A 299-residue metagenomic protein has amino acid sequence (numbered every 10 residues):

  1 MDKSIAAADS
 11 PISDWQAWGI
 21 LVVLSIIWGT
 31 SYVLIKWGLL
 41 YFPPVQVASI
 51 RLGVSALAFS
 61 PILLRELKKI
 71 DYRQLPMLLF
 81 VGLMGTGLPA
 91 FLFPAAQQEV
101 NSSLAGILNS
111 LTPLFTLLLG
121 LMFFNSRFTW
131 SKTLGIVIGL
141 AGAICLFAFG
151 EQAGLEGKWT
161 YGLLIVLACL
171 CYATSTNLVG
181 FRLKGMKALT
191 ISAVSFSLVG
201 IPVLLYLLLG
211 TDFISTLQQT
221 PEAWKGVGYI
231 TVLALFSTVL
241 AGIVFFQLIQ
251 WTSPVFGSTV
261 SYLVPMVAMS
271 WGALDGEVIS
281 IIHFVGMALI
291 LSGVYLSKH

Functional and structural regions predicted by a protein language model:
D2-S10, R51-L52, A148-F149, E222 (+2 more regions): C-terminal-most transmembrane helix of multi-pass membrane proteins
D2-S49, G154-F181, V203-L205, A268: Glycine-/small-residue-enriched transmembrane alpha-helix faces in small-molecule transporters and effluxers
I27, S31-Y32, S60-N109, C145 (+1 more regions): Specific transmembrane alpha-helical segments of multi-pass solute transporters/efflux pumps, especially DMT/EamA
T30, L34-W37, Y41, S55-D71 (+4 more regions): Membrane-interface helix-cap regions at the ends of transmembrane helices in multi-pass membrane proteins
A48-I50, T86, L104-L111, L178-I201 (+2 more regions): Helix-helix packing/entry segments at the starts of transmembrane helices
A56-F59, T116-L118, M122, A153-S215 (+1 more regions): Transmembrane alpha-helical segments that form core, pore/gating elements of small-molecule transporters/exporters
A58-K68, P113-V137, M266-V285: C-terminal transmembrane-helix exit sites in multi-pass transporters
F59, L79, L119, F128-G150 (+2 more regions): Hydrophobic transmembrane alpha-helices of multi-pass small-molecule transport proteins
